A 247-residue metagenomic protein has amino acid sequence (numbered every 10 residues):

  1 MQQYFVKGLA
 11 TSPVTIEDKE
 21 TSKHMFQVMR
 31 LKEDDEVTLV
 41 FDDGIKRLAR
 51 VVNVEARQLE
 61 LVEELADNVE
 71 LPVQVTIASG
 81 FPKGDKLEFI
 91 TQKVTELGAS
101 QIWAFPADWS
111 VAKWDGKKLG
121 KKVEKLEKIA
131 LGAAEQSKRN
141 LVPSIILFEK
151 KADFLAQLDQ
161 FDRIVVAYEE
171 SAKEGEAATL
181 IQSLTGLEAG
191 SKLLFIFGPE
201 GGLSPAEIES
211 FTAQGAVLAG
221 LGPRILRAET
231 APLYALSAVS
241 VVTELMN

Functional and structural regions predicted by a protein language model:
M1-D67: N-terminal positively charged helical leader segments and presequences
F26-V54, A152-S183: N-terminal-biased segments
D34, V94, A130, F211 (+1 more regions): Residue-level signal for inorganic ion chemistry
V37, A66-I77, L184-K192: Mobile, glycine- and charge-enriched loop segments and immediately flanking short secondary-structure elements within
L65, S171-A172, P223-L226: Short, acidic/turn-prone active-site loops that include or flank metal/cofactor- and phosphate-binding residues
N68-V166: RNA substrate-binding interface of SAM-dependent RNA methyltransferases
I164-G202, A206-E207, A216-A219: Active-site/ligand-binding-proximal alpha/beta "capping" segment
P205-N247: Structured adenosyl-cofactor binding patch, chiefly the S-adenosyl-L-methionine
